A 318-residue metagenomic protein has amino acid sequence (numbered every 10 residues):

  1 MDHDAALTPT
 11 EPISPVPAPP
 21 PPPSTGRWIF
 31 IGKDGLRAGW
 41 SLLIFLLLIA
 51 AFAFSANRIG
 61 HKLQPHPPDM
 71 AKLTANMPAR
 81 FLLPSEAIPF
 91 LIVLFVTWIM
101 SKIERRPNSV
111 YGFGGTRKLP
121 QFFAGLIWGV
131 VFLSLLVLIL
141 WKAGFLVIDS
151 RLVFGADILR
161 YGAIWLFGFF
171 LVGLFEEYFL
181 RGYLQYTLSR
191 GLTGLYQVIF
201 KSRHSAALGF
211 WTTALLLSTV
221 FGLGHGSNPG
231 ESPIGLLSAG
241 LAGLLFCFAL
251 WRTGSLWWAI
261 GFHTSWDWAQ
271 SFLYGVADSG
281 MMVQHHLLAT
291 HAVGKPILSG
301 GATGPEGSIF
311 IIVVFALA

Functional and structural regions predicted by a protein language model:
M1-G115, L119, Q270-A318: N-terminal, membrane-interfacial amphipathic/helix-forming hydrophobic leader that caps and precedes the first
A87-I92, L159-L166, F179, L237-L241 (+1 more regions): Membrane-embedded alpha-helical segments of multi-pass membrane proteins, especially the transmembrane helices
K102-P107, S134-D149: Transmembrane alpha-helix boundary signature
Y111-R117, S150-R160, R203-L208, G300-G301: Helix-boundary and loop/linker segments of multi-pass membrane transporters
L126, V130-K142, F170, L174: Mid-bilayer segments of alpha-helical transmembrane spans in multi-pass integral membrane proteins that mediate
F175-L216, F248-S255: Membrane-interface helix/loop boundary segments of multi-pass membrane proteins
G224-P233: Membrane-interface helix caps and helix-loop-helix hairpins in membrane proteins
G235, W257-W258, G307: Residue-level recognition of membrane-helix boundary sites in multi-pass small-molecule transporters
